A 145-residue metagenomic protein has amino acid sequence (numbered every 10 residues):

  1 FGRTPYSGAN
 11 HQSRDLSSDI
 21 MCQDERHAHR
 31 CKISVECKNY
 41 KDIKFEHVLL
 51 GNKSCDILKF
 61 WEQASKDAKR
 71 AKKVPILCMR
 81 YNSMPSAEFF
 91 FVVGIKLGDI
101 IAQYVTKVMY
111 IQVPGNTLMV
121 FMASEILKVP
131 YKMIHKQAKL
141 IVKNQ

Functional and structural regions predicted by a protein language model:
F1-A68: Catalytic centers of nucleases
V74-Q145: Domain-level recognition of nuclease-like catalytic cores that cleave nucleotide substrates
